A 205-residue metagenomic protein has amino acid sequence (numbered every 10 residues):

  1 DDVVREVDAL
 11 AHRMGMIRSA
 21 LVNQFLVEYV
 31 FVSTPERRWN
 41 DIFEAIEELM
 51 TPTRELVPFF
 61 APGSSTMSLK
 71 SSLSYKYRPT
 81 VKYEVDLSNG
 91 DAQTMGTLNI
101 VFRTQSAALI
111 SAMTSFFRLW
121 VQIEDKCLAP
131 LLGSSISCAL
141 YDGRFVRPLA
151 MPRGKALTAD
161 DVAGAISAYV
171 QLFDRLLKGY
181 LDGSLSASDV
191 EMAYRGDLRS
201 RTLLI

Functional and structural regions predicted by a protein language model:
D1-A11, L26: Short amphipathic alpha-helix starts
A11-G15, G164: Short intrinsically disordered coil segments
M16-W39: Short, basic amphipathic alpha-helical segments that act as recognition/interaction helices in nucleic-acid-binding
F25, W39-N40, E44, A187 (+2 more regions): Residue-level signal for alpha-helical context at structural boundaries
F31-P62: Short, positively charged interaction helices/loops
V57-A107: Amphipathic, interaction-prone secondary-structure segments
R103-I205: Charged, low-complexity intrinsically disordered regulatory/assembly segments
